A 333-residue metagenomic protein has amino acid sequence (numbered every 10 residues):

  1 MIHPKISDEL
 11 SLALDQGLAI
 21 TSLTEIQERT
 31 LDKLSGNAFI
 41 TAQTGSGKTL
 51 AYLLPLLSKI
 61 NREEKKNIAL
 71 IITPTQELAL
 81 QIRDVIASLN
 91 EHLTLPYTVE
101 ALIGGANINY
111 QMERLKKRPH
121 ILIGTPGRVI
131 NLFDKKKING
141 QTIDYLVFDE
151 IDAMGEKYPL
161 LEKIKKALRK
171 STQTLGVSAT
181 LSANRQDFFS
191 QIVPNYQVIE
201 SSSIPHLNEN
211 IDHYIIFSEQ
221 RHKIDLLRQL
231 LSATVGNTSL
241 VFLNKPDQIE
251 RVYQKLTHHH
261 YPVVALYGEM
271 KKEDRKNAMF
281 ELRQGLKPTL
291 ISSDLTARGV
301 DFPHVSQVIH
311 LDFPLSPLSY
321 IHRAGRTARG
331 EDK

Functional and structural regions predicted by a protein language model:
M1-T41: Conserved pre-motif I regulatory segment
H3, S11, K65-D134, T142-Y145 (+1 more regions): Conserved nucleic-acid-binding Ia/Ib motif block in the N-terminal RecA-like helicase ATPase lobe
E28-A38, T49-E64, V85-N90: Walker A/P-loop NTP-binding motif
N109-R114, I249-K255, Y261-A297: Conserved helicase ATPase core of P-loop NTP-dependent helicases/translocases
N139-I204: Post-DEXD/H (motif II) to motif III coupling segment of the RecA-like Helicase ATP-binding lobe
T142, A297-F313: A short beta-strand element within the Helicase C-terminal
E209-T257: Conserved interdomain hinge at the start of the Helicase C-terminal
S316-K333: Conserved SF2 helicase motif VI
